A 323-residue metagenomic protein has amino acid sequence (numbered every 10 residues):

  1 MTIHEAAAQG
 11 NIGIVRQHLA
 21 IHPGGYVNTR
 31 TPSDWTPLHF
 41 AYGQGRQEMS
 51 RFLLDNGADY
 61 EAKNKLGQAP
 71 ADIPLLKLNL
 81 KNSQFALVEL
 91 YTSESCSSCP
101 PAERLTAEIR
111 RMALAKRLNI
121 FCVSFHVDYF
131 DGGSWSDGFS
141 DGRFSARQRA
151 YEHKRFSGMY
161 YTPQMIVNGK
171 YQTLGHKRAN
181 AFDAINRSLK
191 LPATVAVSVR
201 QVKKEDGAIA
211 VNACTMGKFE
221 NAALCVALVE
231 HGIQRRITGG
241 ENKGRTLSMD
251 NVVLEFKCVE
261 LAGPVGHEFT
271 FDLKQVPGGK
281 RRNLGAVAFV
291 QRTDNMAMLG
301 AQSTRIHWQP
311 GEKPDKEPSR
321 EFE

Functional and structural regions predicted by a protein language model:
E5-N11, F40-R46, I73-L76: Ankyrin repeat A-helix N-terminal signature
N11-A20, R46-L54: Ankyrin repeat structural motif
P100-L114: Typically the conserved alpha-helix immediately C-terminal to a functionally engaged Cys/Sec in thioredoxin-like
R117-S145: Thiol-based oxidoreductase modules, predominantly thioredoxin-like and allied folds used for disulfide exchange
S136-Q164, N168-E323: Short, conserved sequence motifs used for protein processing/export or organelle targeting and for catalysis
